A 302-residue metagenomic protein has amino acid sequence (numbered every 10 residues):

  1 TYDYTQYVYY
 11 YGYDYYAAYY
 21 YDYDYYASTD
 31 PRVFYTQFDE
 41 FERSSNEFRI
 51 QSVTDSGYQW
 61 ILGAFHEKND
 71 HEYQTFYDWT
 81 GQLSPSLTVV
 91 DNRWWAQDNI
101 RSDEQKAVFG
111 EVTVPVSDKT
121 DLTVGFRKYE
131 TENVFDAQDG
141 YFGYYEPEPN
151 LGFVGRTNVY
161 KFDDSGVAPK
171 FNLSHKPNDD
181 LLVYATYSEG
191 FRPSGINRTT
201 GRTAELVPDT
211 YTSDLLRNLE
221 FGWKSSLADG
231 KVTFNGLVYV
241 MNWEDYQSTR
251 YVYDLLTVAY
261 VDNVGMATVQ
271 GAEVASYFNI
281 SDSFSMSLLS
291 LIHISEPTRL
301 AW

Functional and structural regions predicted by a protein language model:
T1-H71, T233-N235: Outer-membrane beta-barrel domain signature, strongest for Gram-negative TonB-dependent receptors and also present
Y2-T36, F76-D98, N133-F162, G195-T210 (+3 more regions): Solvent-exposed loop segments that connect transmembrane elements
I50-V53, F65-E67, N99-M241, N279: Structural signature of Gram-negative outer-membrane beta-barrels, strongest in the C-terminal barrel of TonB-dependent
D118-L122, V240-N242, D262-S295, R299: Gram-negative outer-membrane beta-barrel transporters
S194-I196, V232, D245-S248, M286-L288: Extended hydrophobic-aromatic, low-complexity segments
